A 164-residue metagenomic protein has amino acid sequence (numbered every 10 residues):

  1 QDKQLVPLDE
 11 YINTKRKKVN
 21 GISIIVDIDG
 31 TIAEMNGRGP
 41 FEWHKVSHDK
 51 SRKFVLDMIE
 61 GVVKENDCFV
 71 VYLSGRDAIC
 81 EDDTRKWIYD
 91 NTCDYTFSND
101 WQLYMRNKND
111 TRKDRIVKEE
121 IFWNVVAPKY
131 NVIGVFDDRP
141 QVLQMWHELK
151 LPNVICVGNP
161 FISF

Functional and structural regions predicted by a protein language model:
Q1, F122, Y130-F164: Acidic, Mg2+-coordinating phosphoryl-transfer loop and its flanking beta/alpha structural elements, shared across
Q1-V26: Non-catalytic pre-domain segments flanking phosphatase-related domains
P40-V71, A78-D82, I116: Short, acidic loop-to-helix structural element flanking the phosphoryl-transfer center in phosphate-processing enzymes
E65-Y72, V126-V132: Short, surface-exposed connector motifs at secondary-structure boundaries
F69-V71, Q102-Y104, G134, I155: A structural signal for isolated positions on well-ordered beta-strands in alpha/beta enzyme cores
A78-V132: Substrate-recognition "cap/lid" segment bordering the active-site pocket of phosphatases
